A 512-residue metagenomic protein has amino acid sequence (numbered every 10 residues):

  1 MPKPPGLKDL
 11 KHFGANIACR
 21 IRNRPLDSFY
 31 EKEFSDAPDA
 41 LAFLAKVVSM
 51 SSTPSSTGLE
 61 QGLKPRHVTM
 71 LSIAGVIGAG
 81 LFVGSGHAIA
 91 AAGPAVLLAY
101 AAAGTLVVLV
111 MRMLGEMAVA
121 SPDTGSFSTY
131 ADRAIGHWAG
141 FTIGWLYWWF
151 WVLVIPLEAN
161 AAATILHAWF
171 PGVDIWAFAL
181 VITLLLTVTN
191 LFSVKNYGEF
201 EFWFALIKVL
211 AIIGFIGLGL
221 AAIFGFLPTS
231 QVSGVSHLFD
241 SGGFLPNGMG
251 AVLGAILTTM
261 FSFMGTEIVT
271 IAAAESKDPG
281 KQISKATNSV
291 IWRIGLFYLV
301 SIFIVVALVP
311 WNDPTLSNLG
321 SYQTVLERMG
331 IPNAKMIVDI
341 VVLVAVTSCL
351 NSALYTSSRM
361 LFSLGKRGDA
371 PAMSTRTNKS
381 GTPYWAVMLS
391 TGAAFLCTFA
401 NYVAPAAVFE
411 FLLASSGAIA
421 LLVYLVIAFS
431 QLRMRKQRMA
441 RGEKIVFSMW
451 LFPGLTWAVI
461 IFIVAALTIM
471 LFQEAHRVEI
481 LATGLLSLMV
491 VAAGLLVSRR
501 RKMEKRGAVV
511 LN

Functional and structural regions predicted by a protein language model:
H12, Y30-K32, A42, S52-L59 (+3 more regions): Helix-loop-helix junctions that connect adjacent transmembrane segments in multi-pass membrane transporters
I17-I21, P25, F29-S85, A90-A95 (+7 more regions): Membrane-interface "cap" regions at the ends of multi-pass membrane proteins
E60, I73, V83-I182, V290-R293 (+2 more regions): Extracellular loop-to-transmembrane helix junctions
D123, L146-N160, F263-S276, P332-A372 (+3 more regions): Membrane-helix boundary/coupling elements in multi-pass transport proteins
T129-A131, G136, H167-A168, A255 (+2 more regions): TM-loop-TM module centered on a large, flexible mid-protein loop between adjacent transmembrane helices in multi-pass
W176-S233, M264, T287-I291, L413 (+3 more regions): Membrane-interface loop-to-helix entry segments
T189, A211-F215, L361, A414-E443 (+2 more regions): Hydrophobic alpha-helical segments of multi-pass membrane transport proteins
W203-F204, M373-G381, L421-E474, V478 (+1 more regions): C-terminal membrane-solvent junction of multi-pass transporters and transport-like membrane proteins
